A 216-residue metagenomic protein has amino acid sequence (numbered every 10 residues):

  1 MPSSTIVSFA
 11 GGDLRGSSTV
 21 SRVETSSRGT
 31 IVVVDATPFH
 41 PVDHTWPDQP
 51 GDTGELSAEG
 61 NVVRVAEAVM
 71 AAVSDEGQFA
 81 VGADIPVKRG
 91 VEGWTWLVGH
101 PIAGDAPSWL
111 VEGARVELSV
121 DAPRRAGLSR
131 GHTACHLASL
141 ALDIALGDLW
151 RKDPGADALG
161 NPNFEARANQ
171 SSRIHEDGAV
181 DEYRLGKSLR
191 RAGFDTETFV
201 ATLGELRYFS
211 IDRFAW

Functional and structural regions predicted by a protein language model:
M1-W216: Active-/binding-site microenvironments in catalytic and ligand-binding cores
